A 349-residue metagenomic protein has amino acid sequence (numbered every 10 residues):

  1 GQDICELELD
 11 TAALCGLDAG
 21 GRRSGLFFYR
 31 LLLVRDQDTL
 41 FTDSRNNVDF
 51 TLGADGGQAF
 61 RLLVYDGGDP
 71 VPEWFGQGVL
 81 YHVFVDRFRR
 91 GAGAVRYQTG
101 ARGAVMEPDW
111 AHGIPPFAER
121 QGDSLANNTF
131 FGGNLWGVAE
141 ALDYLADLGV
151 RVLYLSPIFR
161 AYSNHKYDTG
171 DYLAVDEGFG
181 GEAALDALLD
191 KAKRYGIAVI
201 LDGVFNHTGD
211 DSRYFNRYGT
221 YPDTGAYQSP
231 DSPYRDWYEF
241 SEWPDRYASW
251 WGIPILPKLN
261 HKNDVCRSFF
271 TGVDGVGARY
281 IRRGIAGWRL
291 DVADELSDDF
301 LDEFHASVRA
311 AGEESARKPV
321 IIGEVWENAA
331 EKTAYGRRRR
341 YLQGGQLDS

Functional and structural regions predicted by a protein language model:
G1-A198, R213: N-terminal structural segment of carbohydrate-active enzymes
G76, Y167-G170, G252-P254, R283 (+2 more regions): Short, solvent-exposed loop/turn segments at the edges of secondary structure
V83, G149-I158, Y172, A198-F205 (+1 more regions): Short acidic catalytic loops
A92-P108, N164-D176, F205-A248, A334-L347: Aromatic- and acidic-residue-enriched segments that line the glycan-binding/catalytic groove of carbohydrate-active
V138, G181, L185, C266-V273 (+1 more regions): Aromatic/hydrophobic pocket-lining residues that form the small-molecule binding cavity in soluble enzyme cores
A141-Y144, K191, G275-R279, S307-A311: A generic secondary-structure signal
L189-A198, N206-H207, S212-D223, A286 (+1 more regions): Active-site-proximal helices and loops of the catalytic beta/alpha 8
R213-R283, A293-D294: Active-site-adjacent "subsite" loops/lids of carbohydrate-active enzymes
